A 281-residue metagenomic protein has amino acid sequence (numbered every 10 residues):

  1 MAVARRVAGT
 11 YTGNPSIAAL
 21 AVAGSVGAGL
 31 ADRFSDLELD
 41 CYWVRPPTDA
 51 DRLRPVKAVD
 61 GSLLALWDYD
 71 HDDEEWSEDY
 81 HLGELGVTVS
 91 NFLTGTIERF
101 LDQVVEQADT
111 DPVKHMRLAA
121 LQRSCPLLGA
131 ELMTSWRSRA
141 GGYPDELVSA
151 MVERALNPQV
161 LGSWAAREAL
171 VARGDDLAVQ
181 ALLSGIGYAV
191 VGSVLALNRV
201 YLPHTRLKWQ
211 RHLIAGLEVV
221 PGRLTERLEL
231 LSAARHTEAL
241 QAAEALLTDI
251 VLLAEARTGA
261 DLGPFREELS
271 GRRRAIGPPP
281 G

Functional and structural regions predicted by a protein language model:
M1-A21: Helical scaffold of the NTase/Pol beta-like nucleotidyltransferase catalytic core
R6-A8, G24-A28, A65-L66, E75-S77: Short secondary-structure capping/turn segments at boundaries of alpha-helices and beta-strands
T12-G13, S35, A172: Alpha-helix boundary recognition
V22-D60, D72, Y80-N91: Catalytic metal-binding acidic patch
G27-A28, T94-G95, Y201-L202: Short, solvent-exposed loop/turn segments at secondary-structure junctions
A58-R173: Conserved NTP/Mg2+-binding pocket subregion across the NTase superfamily
S135-G281: Conserved nucleotidyltransferase catalytic core and NTase-mimicking acidic/glycine-rich helix/loop elements in nucleic
